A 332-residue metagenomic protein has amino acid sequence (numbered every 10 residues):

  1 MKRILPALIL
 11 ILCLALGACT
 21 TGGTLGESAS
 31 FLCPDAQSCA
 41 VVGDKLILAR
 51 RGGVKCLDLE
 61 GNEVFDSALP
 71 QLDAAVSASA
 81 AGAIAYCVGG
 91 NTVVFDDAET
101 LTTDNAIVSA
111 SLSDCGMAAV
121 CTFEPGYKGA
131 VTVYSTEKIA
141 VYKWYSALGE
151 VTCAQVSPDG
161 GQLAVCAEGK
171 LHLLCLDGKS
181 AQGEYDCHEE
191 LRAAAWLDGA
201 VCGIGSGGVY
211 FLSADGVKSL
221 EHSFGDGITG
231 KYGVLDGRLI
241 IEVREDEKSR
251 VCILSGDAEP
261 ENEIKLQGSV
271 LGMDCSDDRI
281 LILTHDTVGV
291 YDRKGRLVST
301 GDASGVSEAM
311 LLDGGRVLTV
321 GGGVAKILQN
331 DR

Functional and structural regions predicted by a protein language model:
M1-L8, L12-A29, D331-R332: Sequence/structural signature of beta-propeller modules and their immediately flanking N-terminal secretory/stalk
A18-G89: N-terminal "mature head" segments of proteins
L25-C33, G61-A68, D97-T102, I139-Y145 (+4 more regions): A short beta-strand motif characteristic of beta-propeller blades
C33-V41, Q71-A80, N105-D114, G149-V156 (+4 more regions): Repeated scaffold domains used in trafficking and secretory/extracellular systems, primarily beta-propellers
S38-R50, V76-V88, T92-V93, C115-P125 (+8 more regions): Short beta-strand elements that form the blades of beta-propeller/WD-repeat-like and other beta-sheet-rich scaffold
P70-G161: Non-cytosolic head/periplasmic domains of membrane-anchored proteins
W144-C252: Acidic, serine/threonine- and glycine-rich low-complexity intrinsically disordered segments that serve as flexible
S219-A303: Intrinsically disordered, low-complexity segments enriched in Gly and acidic/Ser/Thr residues that form flexible
